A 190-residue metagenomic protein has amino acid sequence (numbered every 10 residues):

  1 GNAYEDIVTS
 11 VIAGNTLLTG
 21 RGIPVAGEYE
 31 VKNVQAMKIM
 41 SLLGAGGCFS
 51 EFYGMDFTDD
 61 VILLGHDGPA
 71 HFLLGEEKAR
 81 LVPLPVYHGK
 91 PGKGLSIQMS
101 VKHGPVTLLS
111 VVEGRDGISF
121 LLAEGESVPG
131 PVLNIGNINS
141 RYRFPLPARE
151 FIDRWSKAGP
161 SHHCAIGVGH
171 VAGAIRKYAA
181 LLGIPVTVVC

Functional and structural regions predicted by a protein language model:
G1, M40-G47, A179-L182, V186: Structural signal for hydrophobic packing residues in well-ordered secondary-structure cores of soluble enzyme domains
G1-T9: A charged, amphipathic alpha-helical module
V8-G22: Acidic catalytic cores of enzymes that act on phosphate-bearing nucleotides/polynucleotides
T19-G136: C-terminal catalytic subdomain
K90-C190: Extended hydrophobic packing segments that form well-structured cores
